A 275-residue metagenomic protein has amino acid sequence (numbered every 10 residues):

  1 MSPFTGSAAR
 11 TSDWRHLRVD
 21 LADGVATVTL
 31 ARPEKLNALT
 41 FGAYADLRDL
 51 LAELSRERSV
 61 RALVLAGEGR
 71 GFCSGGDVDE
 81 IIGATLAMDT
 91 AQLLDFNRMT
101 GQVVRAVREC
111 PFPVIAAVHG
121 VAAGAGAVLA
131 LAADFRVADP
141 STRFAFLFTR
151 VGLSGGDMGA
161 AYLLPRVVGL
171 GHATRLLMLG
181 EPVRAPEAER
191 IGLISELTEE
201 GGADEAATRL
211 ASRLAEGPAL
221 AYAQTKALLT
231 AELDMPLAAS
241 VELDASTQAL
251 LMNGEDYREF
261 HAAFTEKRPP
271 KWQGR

Functional and structural regions predicted by a protein language model:
M1-A26, G180-P186, G201, E205 (+1 more regions): C-terminal alpha-helix plus adjacent terminal tail
M1-E68, R105: Conserved CoA-thioester-binding segment of acyl-CoA-metabolizing enzymes
V28, R32, L47, L65 (+5 more regions): Terminal peptide-recognition signature
A43-D46, F96-M99, L129, A203 (+1 more regions): Hydrophobic alpha-helical membrane-association signature
L50, M99-C110: Catalytic-core regions built around general acid/base machinery
G67-V103, A122, R150-L153, P236: Glycine- (often His-adjacent) and acidic-residue-rich active-site loop that binds/positions the CoA thioester
R105-Y222, S246, G254, E259-A262: Crotonase-fold acyl-CoA enzyme core
